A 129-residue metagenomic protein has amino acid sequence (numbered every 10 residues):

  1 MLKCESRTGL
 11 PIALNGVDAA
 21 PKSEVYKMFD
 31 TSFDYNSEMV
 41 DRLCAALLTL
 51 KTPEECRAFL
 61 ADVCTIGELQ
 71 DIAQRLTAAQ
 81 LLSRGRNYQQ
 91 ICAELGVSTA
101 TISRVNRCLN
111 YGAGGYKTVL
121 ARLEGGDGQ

Functional and structural regions predicted by a protein language model:
M1-L50: General nucleic-acid-binding
T8, E55-Q74: Short, Lys/Arg-enriched anionic-surface-contact patches
L14, Q89, K117, R122-G125: General marker for long, soluble alpha-helical cores
M39-L43, F59, T77, T101: A general alpha-helix detector
L50-E54, I66, G85: Residues at alpha-helix boundaries and the short loops/turns that link adjacent helices
I72-R86: Short, amphipathic alpha-helical "recognition" segments used to contact nucleic acids or chromatin
Q90-L95, I102: Short alpha-helical "recognition helix" segments of helix-turn-helix
T99-R122: C-terminal structural segments of small proteins and small subunits
